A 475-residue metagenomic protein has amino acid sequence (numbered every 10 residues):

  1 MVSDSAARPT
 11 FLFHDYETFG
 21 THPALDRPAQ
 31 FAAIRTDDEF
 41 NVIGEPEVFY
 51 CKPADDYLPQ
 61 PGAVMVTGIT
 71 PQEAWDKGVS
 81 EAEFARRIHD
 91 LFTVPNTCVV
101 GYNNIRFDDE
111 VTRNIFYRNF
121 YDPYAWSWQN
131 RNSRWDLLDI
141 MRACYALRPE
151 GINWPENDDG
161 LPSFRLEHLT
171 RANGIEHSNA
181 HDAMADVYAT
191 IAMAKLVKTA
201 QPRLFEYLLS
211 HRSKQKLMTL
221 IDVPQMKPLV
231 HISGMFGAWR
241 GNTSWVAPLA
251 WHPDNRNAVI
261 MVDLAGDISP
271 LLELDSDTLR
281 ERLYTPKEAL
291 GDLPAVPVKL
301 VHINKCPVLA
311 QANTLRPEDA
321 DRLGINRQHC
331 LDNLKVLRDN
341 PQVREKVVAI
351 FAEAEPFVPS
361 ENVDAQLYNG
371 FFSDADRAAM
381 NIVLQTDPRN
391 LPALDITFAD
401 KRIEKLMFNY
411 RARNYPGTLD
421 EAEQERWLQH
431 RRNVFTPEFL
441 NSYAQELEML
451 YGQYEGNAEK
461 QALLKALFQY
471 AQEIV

Functional and structural regions predicted by a protein language model:
M1-F11: N-terminal accessory regions of nucleic-acid-interacting proteins
P9, D26-A29, R35-T36, N41-T67 (+6 more regions): Metal-dependent phosphoesterase core characteristic of DEDDh/y 3'-5' exonuclease domains
F13-D15, D263: Short hydrophobic beta-strand that contains or immediately precedes a catalytic carboxylate
E17-A24: Short acidic, Gly/Ser-rich segments with clustered Asp/Glu that frequently serve as metal-coordination loops in enzyme
T67-F84, L91: Metal-dependent phosphoesterase signature
S210-L290: Acidic catalytic cores of enzymes that act on phosphate-bearing nucleotides/polynucleotides
P253-H430: Long, charge-rich C-terminal accessory regions
E423-V475: C-terminal non-catalytic accessory extensions
